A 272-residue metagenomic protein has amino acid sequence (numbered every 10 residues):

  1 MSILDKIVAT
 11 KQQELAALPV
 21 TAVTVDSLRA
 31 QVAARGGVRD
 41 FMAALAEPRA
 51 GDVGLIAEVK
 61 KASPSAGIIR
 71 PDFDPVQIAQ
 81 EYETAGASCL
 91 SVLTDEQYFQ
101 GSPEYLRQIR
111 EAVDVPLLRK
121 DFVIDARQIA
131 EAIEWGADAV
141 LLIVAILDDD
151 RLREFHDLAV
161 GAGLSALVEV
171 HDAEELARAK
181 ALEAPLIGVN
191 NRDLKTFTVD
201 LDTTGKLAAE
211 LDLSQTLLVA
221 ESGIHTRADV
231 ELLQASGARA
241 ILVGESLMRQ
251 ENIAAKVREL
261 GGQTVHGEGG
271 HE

Functional and structural regions predicted by a protein language model:
S2-R70: An N-cap/entry alpha-helix motif that binds or orients negatively charged groups
T10, E58-A62, D95, F122 (+5 more regions): Active-site beta-loop-alpha junctions enriched in small/polar residues
Q12, G86-A87, A137, A184 (+1 more regions): A structural motif
V53-G54, V59, S65-L167, E175-R178 (+1 more regions): N-terminal active-site wall of soluble small-molecule enzyme domains
I124-W135, H171-L182, A220, I224-V243: Catalytic cores of alpha/beta
E131-R151, G188-F197, A238-K256: Glycine-rich phosphate-binding active-site loops on the catalytic face of alpha/beta enzymes
L186-V243: Catalytic-face loop-and-helix region of soluble metabolic enzyme cores
K206-E210, R249-E272: C-terminal helical cap(s) of enzyme catalytic domains, especially alpha/beta-barrels
